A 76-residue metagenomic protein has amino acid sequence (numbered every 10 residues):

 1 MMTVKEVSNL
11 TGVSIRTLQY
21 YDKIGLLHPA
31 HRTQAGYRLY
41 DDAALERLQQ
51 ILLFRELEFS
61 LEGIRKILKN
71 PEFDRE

Functional and structural regions predicted by a protein language model:
T3-N9, H28-Q34, D42-E76: Arg/Lys-rich, alpha-helical DNA-contact motif
V7-S8, L18-Y21, Y40: Append "Primarily bacterial transcriptional regulators
G25: Glycine-centered, phosphate/nucleic-acid-interacting loop/turn motifs that mediate DNA/RNA or nucleotide
Y37: Conserved catalytic core of two-component sensor histidine kinases, primarily the HATPase_c ATP-binding
